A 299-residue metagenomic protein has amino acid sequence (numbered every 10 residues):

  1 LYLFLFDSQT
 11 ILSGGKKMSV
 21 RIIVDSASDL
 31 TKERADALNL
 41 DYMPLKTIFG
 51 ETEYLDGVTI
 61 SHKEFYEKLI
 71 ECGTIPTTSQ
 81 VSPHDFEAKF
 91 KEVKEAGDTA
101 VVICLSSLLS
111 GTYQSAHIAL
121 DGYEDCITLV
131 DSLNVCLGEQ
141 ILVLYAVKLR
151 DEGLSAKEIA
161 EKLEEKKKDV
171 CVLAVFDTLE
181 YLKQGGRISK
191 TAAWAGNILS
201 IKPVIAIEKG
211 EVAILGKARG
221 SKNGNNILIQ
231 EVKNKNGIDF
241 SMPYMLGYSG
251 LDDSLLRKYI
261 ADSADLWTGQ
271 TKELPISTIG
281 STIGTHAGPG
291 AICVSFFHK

Functional and structural regions predicted by a protein language model:
L1-K17: Short, Lys/Arg-enriched N-terminal segments with co-localized hydrophobic residues within the first ~10-30 amino acids
L3-L5, D85, K89, V175 (+1 more regions): Intrinsic disorder/low-structure terminal segments
R21, A27-D41, K46, T52 (+3 more regions): Mixed-charge interfacial surface used for oligomerization/domain docking and macromolecular partner engagement
E53-E124: Class I S-adenosyl-L-methionine
T77, V102, L129, M245-L246: Short catalytic-loop micro-motif centered on adjacent basic/acidic residues
